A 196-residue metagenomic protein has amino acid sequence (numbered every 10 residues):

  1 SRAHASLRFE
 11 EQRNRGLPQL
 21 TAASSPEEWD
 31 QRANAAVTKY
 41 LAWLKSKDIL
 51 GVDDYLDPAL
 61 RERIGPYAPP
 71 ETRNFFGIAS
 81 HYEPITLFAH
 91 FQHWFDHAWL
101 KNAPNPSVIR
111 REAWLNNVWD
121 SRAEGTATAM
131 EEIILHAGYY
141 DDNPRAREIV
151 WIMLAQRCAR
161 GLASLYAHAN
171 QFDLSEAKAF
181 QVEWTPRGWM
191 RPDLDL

Functional and structural regions predicted by a protein language model:
S1-L196: N-terminal maturation segment of proteins
